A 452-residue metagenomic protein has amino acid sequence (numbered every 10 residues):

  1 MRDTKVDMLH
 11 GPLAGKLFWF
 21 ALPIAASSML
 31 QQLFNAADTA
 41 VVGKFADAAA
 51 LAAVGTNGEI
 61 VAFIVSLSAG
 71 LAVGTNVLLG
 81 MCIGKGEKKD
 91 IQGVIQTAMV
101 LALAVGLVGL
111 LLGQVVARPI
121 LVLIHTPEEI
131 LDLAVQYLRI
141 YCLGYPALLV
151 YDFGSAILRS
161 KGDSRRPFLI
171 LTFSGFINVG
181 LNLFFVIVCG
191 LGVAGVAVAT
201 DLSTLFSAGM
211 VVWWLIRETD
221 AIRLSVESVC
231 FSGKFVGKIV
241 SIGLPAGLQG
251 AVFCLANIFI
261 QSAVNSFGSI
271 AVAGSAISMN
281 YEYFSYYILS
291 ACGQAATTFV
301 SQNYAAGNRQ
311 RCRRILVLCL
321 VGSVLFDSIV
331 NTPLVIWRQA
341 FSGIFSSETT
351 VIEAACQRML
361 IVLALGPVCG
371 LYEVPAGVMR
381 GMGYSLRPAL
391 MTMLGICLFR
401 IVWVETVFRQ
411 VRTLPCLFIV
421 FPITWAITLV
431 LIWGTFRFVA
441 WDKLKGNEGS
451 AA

Functional and structural regions predicted by a protein language model:
M1-A21, L79-G144, V188-L244, V300-L365 (+1 more regions): Short alpha-helical transmembrane segments in multi-pass integral membrane proteins
M8-F45, E59-G74, L78, L103-L110 (+5 more regions): N-terminal transmembrane alpha-helices
F18, L22, F34, L71 (+14 more regions): Residue-level signal for transmembrane alpha-helical positions in Major Facilitator Superfamily
W19-D38, I140, Y151, S174 (+5 more regions): Transmembrane helical elements of multi-pass membrane transporters/channels
M29, L33-A52, L121-E128, F184-L191 (+4 more regions): Helix-terminus/linker motif at the lipid-water interface of multi-pass membrane proteins
A36-A40, L111, P119, F153-I157 (+8 more regions): Alpha-helical transmembrane segments of multipass membrane proteins
L51-L111, L148-P167, Q261, G274-T332 (+2 more regions): Small-residue-rich hydrophobic transmembrane alpha-helices
A72, Y141-R159, P167-N178, V196-V211 (+4 more regions): Short runs within selected transmembrane alpha-helices of multi-pass transporters and secretion channels
